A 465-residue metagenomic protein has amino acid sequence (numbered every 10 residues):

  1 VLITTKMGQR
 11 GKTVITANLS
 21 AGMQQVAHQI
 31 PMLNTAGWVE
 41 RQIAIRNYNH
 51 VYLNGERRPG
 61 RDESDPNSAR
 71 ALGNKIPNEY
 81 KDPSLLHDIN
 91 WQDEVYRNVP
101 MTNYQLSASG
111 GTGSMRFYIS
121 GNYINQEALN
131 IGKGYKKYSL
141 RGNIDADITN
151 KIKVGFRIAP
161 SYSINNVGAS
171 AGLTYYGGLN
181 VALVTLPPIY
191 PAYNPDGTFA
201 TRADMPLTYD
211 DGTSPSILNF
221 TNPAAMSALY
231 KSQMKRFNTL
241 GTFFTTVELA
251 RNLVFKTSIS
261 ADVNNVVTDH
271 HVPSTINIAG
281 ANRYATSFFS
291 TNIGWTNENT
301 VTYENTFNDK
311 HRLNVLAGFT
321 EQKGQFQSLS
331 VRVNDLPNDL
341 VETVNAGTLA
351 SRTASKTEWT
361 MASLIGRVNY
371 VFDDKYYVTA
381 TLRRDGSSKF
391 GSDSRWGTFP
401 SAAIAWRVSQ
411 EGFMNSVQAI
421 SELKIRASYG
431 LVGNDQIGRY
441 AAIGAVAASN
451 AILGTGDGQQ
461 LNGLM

Functional and structural regions predicted by a protein language model:
V1-T16, M101-N103, R116, N122-I124: A beta-strand signature from Gram-negative outer-membrane beta-barrel systems, especially the internal plug domain
Q9-D88, A128-K133, S139, N143-N238 (+2 more regions): Surface-exposed loop/interface segments of Gram-negative outer-membrane beta-barrel transport/assembly proteins
L19, G121-E127, V378-S387: Transmembrane beta-strand segments that form the barrel wall of outer-membrane beta-barrel proteins
E94-N98, A108-T112: Outer-membrane beta-barrel initiation region
L106, G142, G241-F243, N299-V301 (+4 more regions): Membrane-embedded beta-strands of outer-membrane beta-barrel proteins, especially the hydrophobic/small aromatic
G110-S114, Y123, F372: A generic beta-sheet turn/junction motif
L129-I131, S388-D393: Solvent-exposed loop/turn segments connecting transmembrane beta-strands in outer-membrane beta-barrel proteins
G241-E248, I259-A261: Alpha-helical support elements that line or immediately flank enzyme active sites and cofactor-binding pockets
